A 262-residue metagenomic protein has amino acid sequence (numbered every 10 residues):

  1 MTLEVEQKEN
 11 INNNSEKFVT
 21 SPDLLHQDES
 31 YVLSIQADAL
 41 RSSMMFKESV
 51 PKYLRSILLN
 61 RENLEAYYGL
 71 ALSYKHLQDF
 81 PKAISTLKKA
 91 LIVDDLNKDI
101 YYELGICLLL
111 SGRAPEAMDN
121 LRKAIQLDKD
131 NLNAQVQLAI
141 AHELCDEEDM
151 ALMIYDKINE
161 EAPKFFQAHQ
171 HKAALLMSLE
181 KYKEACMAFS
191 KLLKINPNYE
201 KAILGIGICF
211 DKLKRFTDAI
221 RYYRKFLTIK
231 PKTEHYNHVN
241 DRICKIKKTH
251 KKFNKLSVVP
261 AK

Functional and structural regions predicted by a protein language model:
T2-D23, V32, K251-K262: Intrinsically disordered, low-complexity, charge-biased linker/tail regions
L25-E65, G69-Q78, I140: Alpha-helical segment of the N-proximal tetratricopeptide repeat
I35, G69, H76, E103 (+4 more regions): Canonical tetratricopeptide repeat
S42-L54, H76-K89, L110-K123, N133 (+6 more regions): Structural signature of tandem alpha-helical TPR/SEL1-like repeats, specifically the intra-repeat loop/turn
